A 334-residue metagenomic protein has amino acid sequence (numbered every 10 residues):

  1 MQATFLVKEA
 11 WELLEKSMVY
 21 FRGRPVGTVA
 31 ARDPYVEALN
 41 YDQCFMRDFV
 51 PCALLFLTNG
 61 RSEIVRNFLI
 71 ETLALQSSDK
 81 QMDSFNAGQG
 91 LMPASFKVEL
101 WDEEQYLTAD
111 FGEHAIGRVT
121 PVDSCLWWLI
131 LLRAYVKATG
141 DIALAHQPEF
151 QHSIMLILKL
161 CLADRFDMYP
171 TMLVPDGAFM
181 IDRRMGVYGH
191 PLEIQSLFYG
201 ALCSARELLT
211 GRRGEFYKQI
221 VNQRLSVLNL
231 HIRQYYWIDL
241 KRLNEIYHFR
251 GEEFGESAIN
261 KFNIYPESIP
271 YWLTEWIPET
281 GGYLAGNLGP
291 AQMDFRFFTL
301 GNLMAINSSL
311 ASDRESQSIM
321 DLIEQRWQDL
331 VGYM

Functional and structural regions predicted by a protein language model:
M1-M334: Acidic, mature catalytic/reactive cores of soluble proteins
